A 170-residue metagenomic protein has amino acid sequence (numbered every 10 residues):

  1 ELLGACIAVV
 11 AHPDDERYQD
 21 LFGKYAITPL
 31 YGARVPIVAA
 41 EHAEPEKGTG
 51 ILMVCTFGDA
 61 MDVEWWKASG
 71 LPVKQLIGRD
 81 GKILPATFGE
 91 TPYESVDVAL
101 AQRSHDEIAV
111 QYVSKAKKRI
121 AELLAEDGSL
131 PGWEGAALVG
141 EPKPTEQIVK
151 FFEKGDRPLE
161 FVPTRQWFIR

Functional and structural regions predicted by a protein language model:
E1-G32, Q102-R170: Cys/His-rich finger/ribbon microdomains and the adjacent scaffold used for macromolecule binding/structural
E1-G81, P85-T91, R170: NTP-handling and nucleic-acid-processing catalytic cores
I83-K115: A short-motif feature that recognizes glycine-rich, charge-decorated loops that bind or process nucleotide phosphates
